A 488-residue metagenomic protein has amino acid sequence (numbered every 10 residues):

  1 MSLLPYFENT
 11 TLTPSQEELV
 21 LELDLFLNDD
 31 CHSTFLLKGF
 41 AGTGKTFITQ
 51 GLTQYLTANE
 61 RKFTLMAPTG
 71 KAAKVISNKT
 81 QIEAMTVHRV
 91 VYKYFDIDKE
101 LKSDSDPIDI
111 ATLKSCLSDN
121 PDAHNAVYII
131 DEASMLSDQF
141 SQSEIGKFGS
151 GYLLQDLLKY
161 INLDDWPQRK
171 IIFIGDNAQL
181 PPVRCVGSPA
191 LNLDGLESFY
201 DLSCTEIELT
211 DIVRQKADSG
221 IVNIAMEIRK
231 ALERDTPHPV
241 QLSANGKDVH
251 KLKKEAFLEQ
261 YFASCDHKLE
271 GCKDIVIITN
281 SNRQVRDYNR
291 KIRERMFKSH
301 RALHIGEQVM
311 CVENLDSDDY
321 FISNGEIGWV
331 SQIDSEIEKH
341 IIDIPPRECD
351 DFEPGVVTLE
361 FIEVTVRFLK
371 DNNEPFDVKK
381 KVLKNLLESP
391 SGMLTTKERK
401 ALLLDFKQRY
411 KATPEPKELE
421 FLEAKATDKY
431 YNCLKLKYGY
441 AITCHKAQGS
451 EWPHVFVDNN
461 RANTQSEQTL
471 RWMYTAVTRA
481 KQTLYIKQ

Functional and structural regions predicted by a protein language model:
M1-D29: Pre-P-loop entry segment of helicase/translocase ATPase cores
L12, L65, I277: Conserved SAM-binding loop
Q16, K45, T69, S281 (+1 more regions): Short, conserved phosphate/pyrophosphate- and ester-handling motifs at nucleotide-, phospho-/glycolipid
L19-L23, D30-C31, Y152, Y160-R169 (+3 more regions): Conserved helicase motor core of P-loop NTPases
V20-L21, L25-D29, S33-H238: ASCE P-loop NTPase helicase motor core
I48, D343-Q488: C-terminal accessory regions
L65, D119-N120, D319-I322, C444-Q448 (+1 more regions): Replace "in large, NTP-powered and nucleic-acid-processing enzymes" with "in large, NTP-powered factors and other
Q81, I292-R295, W472-T475: Short, solvent-exposed amphipathic alpha-helical segments in soluble enzyme and RNA/protein-processing domains
